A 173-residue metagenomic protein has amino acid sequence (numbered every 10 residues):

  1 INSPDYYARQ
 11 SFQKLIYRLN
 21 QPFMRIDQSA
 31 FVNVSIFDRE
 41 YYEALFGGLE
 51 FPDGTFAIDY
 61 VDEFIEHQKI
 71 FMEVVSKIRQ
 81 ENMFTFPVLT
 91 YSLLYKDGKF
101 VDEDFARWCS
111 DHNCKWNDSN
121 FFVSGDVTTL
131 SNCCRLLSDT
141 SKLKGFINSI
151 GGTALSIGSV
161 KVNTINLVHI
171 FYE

Functional and structural regions predicted by a protein language model:
I1-E173: Conserved catalytic cores of very large enzyme subunits
